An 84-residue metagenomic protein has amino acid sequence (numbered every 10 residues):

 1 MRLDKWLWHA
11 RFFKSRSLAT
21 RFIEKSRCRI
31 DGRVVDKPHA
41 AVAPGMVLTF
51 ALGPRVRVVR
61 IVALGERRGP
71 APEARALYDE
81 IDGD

Functional and structural regions predicted by a protein language model:
M1-P44: A basic, amphipathic helix-loop patch mediating RNA/tRNA/ribosome contacts
P54-D84: C-terminal structural segments of small proteins and small subunits
